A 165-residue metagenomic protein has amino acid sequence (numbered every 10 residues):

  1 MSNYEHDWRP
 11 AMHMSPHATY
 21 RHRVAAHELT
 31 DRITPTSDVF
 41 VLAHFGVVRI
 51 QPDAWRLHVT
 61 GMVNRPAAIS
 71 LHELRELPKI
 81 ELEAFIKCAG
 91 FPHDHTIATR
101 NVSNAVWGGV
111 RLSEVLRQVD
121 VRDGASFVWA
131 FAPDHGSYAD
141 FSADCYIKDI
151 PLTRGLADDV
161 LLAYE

Functional and structural regions predicted by a protein language model:
S2-E165: Structured, non-membrane catalytic/scaffold regions adjacent to prosthetic-group chemistry
